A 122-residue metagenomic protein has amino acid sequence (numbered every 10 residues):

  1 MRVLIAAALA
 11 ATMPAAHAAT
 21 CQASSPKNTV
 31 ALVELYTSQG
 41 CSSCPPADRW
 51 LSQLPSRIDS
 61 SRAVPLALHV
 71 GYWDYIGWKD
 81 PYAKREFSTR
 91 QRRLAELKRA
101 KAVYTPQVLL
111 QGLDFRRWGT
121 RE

Functional and structural regions predicted by a protein language model:
L4-A19: Hydrophobic h-region of N-terminal signal peptides that target proteins for export in Gram-negative bacteria
A18-L32, F115-E122: Proteins that catalyze or organize thiol-disulfide redox chemistry and the adjacent proteostasis machinery handling
S25-S42, L66: Short active-site neighborhood of thiol/selenol oxidoreductases, capturing the structured segment around
S38-S42, W50, V70-Y75, D114-R117: Solvent-exposed loop/turn segments at secondary-structure junctions within structured extracellular/periplasmic domains
S43-D59: Typically the conserved alpha-helix immediately C-terminal to a functionally engaged Cys/Sec in thioredoxin-like
D48-S52, S88-R92, R121: Extracytoplasmic/secreted envelope proteins and their assembly/folding machinery, especially bacterial periplasmic
S60-S88, A102: Thiol-based oxidoreductase modules, predominantly thioredoxin-like and allied folds used for disulfide exchange
E86, E96-E122: Non-catalytic, surface beta->alpha helical segment in thiol-disulfide oxidoreductase systems
